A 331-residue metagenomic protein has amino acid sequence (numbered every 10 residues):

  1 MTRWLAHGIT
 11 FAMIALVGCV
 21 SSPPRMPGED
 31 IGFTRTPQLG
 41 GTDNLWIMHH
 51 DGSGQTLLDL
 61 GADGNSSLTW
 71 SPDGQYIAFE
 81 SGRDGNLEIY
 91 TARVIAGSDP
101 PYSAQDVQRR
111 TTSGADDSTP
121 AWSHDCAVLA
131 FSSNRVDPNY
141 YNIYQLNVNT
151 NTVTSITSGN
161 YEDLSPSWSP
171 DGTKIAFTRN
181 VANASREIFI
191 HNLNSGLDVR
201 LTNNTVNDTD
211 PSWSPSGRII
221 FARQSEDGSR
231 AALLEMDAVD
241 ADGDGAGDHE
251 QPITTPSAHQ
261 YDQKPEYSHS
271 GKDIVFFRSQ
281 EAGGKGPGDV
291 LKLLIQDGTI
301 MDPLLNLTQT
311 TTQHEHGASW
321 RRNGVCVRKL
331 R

Functional and structural regions predicted by a protein language model:
M1-I9: Bacterial N-terminal signal peptides that target proteins for export
G8-V17: Bacterial N-terminal signal peptides
C19-R331: Sequence signature of WD/YWTD-type beta-propeller architectures
